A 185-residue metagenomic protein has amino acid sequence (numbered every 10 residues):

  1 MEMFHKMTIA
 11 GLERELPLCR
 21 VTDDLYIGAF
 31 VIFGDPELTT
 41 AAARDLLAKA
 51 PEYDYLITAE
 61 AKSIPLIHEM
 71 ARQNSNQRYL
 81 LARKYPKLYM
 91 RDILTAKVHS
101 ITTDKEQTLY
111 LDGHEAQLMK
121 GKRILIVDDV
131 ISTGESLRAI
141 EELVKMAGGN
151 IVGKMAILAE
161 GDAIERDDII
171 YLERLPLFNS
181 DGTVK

Functional and structural regions predicted by a protein language model:
M1-Y53: Active-site-facing substrate-recognition patch
K6, R138-K185: PRPP-dependent phosphoribosyltransferase catalytic core
Y53-E60: Short glycine-rich phosphate-binding loop at a beta-alpha junction
E60-L66, T133: Gly/Ser/Thr-rich loops at beta-strand to alpha-helix junctions that form or flank small-molecule/cofactor-binding
L66-N74, E141: Short Gly/Thr/Asp-enriched flexible loops that form oxyanion-binding sites at enzyme active sites
N74, A96-I101, I170-E173: Short, hinge-like loop/turn segments at secondary-structure boundaries
S75-Q77, G148-G149: A short helix->loop->beta-strand "cap" motif at the edges of active sites that frequently abuts
Y79-I124: Short, glycine/charge-rich flexible loops or terminal/linker lids adjacent to PRPP-binding catalytic cores
